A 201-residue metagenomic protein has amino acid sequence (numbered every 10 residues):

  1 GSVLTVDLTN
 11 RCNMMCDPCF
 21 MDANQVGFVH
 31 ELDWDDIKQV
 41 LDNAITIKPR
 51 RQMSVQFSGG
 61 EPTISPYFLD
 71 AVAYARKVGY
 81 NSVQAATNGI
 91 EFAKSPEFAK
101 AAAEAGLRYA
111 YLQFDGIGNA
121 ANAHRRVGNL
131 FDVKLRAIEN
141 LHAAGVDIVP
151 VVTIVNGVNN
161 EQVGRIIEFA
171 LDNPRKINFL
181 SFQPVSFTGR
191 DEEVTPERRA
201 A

Functional and structural regions predicted by a protein language model:
G1-T87, E91-E97: Conserved alpha-helical substructure of the radical SAM core
A23-E31, A123-N129, T195-P196: Short glycine-enriched, charge-decorated loop/helix-capping segments at active-site entrances that position
E31, S95-A99, N122-R125, E161-V163: Short secondary-structure transition/capping segments
K38-L41, F68-V72, A99, L135-E139 (+1 more regions): Generic structural signal for well-ordered alpha-helices, preferentially at hydrophobic/aromatic core positions
M53, P62-I64, S82, G89-A93 (+4 more regions): Conserved radical SAM core fold
S54, Q84, R108-A110, D132-A201: Conserved C-terminal portion of the radical SAM core fold that forms the substrate/S-adenosylmethionine-binding
A93-G106, I167-D172: Short amphipathic alpha-helices and their capping/turn segments at secondary-structure boundaries
